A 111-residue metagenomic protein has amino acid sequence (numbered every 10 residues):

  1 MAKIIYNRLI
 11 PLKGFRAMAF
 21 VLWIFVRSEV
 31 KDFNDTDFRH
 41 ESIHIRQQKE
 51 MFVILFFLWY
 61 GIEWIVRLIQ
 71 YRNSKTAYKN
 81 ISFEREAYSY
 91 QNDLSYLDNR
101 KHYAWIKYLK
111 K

Functional and structural regions predicted by a protein language model:
M1-R16, F52-K111: Metalloprotease/metallohydrolase-associated module, dominated by Zn2+-dependent proteases
G14-F38, Q48: Short pre-active-site segment immediately N-terminal to the catalytic Zn-binding motif
S28, R46, I69-N73: Short amphipathic alpha-helical interaction patches enriched in hydrophobic/aromatic residues with interspersed Lys/Arg
D32, T36-I43, N92-S95: Membrane-interface extramembranous regions at the lipid-water interface
H44-R46, F52: Acidic, aromatic-enriched beta-alpha/helix-loop junctions
